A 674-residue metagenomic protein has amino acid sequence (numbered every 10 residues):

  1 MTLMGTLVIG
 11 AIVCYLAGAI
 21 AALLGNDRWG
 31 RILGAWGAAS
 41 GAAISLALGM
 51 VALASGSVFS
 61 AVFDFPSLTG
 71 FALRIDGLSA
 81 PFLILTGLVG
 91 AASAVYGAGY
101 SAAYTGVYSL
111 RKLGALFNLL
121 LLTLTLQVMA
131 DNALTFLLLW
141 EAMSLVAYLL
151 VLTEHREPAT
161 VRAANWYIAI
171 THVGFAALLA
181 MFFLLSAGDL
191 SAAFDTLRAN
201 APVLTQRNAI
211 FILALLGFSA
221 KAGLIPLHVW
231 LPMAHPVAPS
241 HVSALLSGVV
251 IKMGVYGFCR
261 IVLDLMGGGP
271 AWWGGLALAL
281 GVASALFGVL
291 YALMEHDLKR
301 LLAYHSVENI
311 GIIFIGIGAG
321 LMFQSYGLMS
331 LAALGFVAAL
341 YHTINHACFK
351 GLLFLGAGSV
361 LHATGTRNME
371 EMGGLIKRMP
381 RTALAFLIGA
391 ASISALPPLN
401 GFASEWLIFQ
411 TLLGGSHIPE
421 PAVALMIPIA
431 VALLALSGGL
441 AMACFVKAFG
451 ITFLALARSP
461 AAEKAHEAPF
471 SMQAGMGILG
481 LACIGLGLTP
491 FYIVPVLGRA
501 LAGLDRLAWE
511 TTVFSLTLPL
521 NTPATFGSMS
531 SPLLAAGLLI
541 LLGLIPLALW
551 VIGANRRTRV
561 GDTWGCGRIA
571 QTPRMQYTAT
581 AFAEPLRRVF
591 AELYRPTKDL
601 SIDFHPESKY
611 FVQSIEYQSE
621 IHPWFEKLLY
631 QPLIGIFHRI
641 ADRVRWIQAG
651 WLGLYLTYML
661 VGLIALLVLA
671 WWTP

Functional and structural regions predicted by a protein language model:
M1-I9, A17-A115, D189-A201, R499 (+2 more regions): Transmembrane helix-loop-helix hairpins at membrane boundaries of multipass inner-membrane proteins
T2-T6, A72-S79, N132-L134, L197-L204 (+2 more regions): Interfacial loop-to-helix junctions that mark the boundaries of transmembrane helices in multi-pass membrane
A19-A22, V95, V289, L542-I552 (+1 more regions): Alpha-helical transmembrane segments
W36-G49, H172-A180, F386-P398, G475-G498: Hydrophobic alpha-helical membrane-insertion segments
V58-S67, D195-A199, S330, L407-E420 (+1 more regions): Membrane-interfacial helical/loop segments at transmembrane boundaries in membrane proteins
L73-G87, Q206-S219, A422-G438, S515-G543: Hydrophobic alpha-helical transmembrane segments
A92-F136, V146-E467: Hydrophobic transmembrane alpha-helices and their helix-loop junctions in integral membrane proteins
I493-L538, A548-P674: Aromatic-capped, Gly/Pro-kinked transmembrane alpha-helices
